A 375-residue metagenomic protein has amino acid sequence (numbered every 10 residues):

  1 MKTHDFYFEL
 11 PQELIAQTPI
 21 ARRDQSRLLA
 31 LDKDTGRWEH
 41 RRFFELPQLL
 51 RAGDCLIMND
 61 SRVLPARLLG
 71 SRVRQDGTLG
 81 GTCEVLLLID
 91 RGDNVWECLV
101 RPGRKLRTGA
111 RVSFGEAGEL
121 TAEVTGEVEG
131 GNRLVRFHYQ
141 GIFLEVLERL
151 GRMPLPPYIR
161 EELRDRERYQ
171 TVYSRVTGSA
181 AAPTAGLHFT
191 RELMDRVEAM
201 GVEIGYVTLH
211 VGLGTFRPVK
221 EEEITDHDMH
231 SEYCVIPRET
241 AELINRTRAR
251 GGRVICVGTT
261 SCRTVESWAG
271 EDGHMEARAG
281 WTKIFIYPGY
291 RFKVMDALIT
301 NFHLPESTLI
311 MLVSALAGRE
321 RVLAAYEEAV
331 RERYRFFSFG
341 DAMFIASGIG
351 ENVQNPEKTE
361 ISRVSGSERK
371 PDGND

Functional and structural regions predicted by a protein language model:
M1-D375: Surface-exposed, charge/polar-rich loops and edge strands
